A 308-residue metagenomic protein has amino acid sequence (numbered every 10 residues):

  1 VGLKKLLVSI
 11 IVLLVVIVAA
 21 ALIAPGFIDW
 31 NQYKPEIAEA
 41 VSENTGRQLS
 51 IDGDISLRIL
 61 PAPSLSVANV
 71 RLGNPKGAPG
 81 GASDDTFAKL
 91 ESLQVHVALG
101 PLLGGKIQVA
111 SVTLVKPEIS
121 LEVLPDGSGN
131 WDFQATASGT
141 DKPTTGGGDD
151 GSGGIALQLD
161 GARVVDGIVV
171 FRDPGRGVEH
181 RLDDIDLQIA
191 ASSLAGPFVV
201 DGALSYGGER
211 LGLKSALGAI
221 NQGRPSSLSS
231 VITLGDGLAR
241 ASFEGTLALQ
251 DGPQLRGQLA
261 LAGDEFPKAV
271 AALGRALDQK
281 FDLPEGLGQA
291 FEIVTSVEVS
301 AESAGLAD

Functional and structural regions predicted by a protein language model:
V1-G46, P79-G80: N-terminal type II signal-anchor transmembrane helix that functions as the membrane-insertion/stop-transfer segment
R47-Q48, P63-S64, A68-I189, A195 (+2 more regions): Secondary-structure transition motifs
D52-S64: Short edge beta-strands and adjacent turn/loop segments
D54-S56, G154-A156, G161, D186-Q188 (+3 more regions): Short, surface-exposed charged micro-motifs
R58-L60, H96-L102, E122-L124, A190-S192 (+3 more regions): Short beta-strand micro-motifs enriched in acidic
P79-D85, G177-S226, G252, A260-A301: Beta-propeller and related beta-repeat scaffolds in trafficking/envelope systems
L306: Short, structured motif recognition centered on aromatic/hydrophobic residues
